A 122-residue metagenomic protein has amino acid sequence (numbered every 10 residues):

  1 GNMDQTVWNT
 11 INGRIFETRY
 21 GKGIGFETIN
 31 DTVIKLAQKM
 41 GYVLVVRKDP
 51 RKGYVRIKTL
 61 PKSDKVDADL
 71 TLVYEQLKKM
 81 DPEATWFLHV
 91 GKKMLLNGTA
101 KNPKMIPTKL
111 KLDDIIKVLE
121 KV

Functional and structural regions predicted by a protein language model:
N2-V122: Gly/His-enriched, cation/cofactor- and phosphate-binding structural elements
